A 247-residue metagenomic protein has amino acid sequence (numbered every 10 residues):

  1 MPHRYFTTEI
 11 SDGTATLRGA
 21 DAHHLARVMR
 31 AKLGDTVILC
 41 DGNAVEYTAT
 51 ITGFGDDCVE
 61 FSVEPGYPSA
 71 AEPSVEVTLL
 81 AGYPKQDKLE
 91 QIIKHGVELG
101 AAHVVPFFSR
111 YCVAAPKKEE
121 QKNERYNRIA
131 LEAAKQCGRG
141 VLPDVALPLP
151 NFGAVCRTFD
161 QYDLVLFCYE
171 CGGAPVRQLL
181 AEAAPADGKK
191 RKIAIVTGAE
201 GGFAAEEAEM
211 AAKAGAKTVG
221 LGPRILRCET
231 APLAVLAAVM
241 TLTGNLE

Functional and structural regions predicted by a protein language model:
M1-P68: N-terminal positively charged helical leader segments and presequences
A15-L17, S74-T78, K190-A194, A212-L221: Glycine/charged-rich beta-loop-alpha catalytic/anionic-binding loops adjacent to active sites
L25, L89-I92, E207: Hydrophobic side chains in well-ordered alpha-helices
G66, F108-C112, E200, P223-R224: Short, ordered loop/turn segments at secondary-structure junctions
P68-F167: RNA substrate-binding interface of SAM-dependent RNA methyltransferases
F159-A208, A216-G220: Active-site/ligand-binding-proximal alpha/beta "capping" segment
A205-E247: Structured adenosyl-cofactor binding patch, chiefly the S-adenosyl-L-methionine
